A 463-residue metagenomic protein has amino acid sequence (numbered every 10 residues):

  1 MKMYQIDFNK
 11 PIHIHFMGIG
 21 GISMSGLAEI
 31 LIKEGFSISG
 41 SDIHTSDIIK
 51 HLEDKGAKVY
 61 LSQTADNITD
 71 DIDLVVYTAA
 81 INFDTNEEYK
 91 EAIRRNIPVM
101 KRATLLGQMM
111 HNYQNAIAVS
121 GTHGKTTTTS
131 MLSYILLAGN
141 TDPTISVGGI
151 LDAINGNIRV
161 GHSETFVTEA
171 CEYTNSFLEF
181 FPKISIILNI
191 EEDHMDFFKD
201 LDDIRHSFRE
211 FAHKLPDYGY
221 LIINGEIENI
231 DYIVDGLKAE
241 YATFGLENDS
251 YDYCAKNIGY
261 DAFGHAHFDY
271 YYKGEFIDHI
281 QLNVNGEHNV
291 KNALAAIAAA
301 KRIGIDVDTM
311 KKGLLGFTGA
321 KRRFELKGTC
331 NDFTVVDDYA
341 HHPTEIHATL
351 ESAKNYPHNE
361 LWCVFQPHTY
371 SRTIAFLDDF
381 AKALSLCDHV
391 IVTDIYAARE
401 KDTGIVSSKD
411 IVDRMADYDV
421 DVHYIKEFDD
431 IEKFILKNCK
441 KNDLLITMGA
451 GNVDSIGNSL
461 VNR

Functional and structural regions predicted by a protein language model:
M1-K101, L105, E228, C254-K256 (+2 more regions): N-terminal leader/targeting and accessory segments in enzymes
Y4-H15, S23, L27-E34, F263-F268 (+1 more regions): Nucleotide phosphate-binding/pyrophosphate-handling subdomain across enzymes that bind or process nucleotide phosphates
D7-F8, I30-F36, E53, D66-D70 (+4 more regions): Phosphate-binding loop of NTP-binding sites
F16, Y77, V119-G121, V167 (+1 more regions): Hydrophobic Val/Ile/Leu positions in short beta-strands of Rossmann-like dinucleotide-binding domains
F36-I43, L221-G225, C363-Q366, L386-A397: Short internal beta-strands
S41-D42, Y60-Q63, M100-G107, S146-G149 (+4 more regions): Beta-strand->loop->alpha-helix junctions that form or flank phosphate-binding loops in nucleotide-handling enzymes
D70-L74, E164, K441-D443: Short acidic/histidine-rich motifs immediately flanking catalytic phosphotransfer sites in two-component signaling
A381-K441: C-terminal helical cap/extension that packs against the catalytic core of soluble nucleotide-cofactor enzymes
